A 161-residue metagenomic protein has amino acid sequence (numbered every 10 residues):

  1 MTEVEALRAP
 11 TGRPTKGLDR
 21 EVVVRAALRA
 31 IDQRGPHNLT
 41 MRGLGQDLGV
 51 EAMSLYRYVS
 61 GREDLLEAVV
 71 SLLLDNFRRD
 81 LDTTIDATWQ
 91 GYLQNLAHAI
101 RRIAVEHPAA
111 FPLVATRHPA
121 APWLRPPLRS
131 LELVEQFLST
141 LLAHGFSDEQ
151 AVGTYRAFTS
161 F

Functional and structural regions predicted by a protein language model:
M1-L18: N-terminal intrinsically disordered/low-complexity leader segments
P14, L18, R34, S60 (+3 more regions): Residues at secondary-structure transition points
V22, A26, A30-D64, A68: Helix-turn-helix
S60-D64, V105, F146: Residues in soluble alpha-helical coiled-coils and helical-bundle/repeat scaffolds
V70-R78: Short, basic, alpha-helical segments at the C-terminal edge of helix-turn-helix-like DNA-binding modules
R79-P122, R129-L131, Y155-F158: Hydrophobic alpha-helical connector segments
L131-F161: Hydrophobic alpha-helical bundle segments that form small-molecule/ligand-binding pockets
